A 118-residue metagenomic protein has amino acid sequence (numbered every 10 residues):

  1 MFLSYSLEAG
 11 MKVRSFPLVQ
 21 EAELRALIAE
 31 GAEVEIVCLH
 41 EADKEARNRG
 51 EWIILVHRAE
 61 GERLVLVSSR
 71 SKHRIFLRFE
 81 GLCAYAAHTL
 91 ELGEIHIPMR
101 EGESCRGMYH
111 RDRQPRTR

Functional and structural regions predicted by a protein language model:
M1-S15, V19, L92, R106-R118: Intrinsically disordered, low-complexity regions
F2-M11, S15-E51: Short N-terminal "domain-start" leader segments that mark the transition from disordered tails or signal peptides into
S6-A9, L18, L64, S68 (+1 more regions): Generic, low-specificity signal for short hydrophobic/alpha-helical stretches with a mild N-terminal bias, encompassing
E8-A9, R14, V56, F76-R78: Mixed-charge, polar/low-complexity N-terminal
F16, S71-R74: Pocket-edge positions in alpha/beta enzyme catalytic cores
L24, I28, I36, I54 (+4 more regions): Generic hydrophobic secondary-structure signal
E41-S71, L92, M99-R100: Short aromatic-glycine-(Arg/Gly/Cys) micro-motifs in beta-strand/loop hairpins
H73-D112: Short, compact, well-ordered microdomains
